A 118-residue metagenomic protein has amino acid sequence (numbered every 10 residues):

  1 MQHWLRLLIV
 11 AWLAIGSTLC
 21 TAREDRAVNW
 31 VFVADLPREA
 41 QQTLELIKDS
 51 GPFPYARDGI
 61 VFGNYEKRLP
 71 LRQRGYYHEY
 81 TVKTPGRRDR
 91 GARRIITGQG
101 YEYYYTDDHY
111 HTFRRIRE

Functional and structural regions predicted by a protein language model:
Q2, L19-A22, D89: General helical secondary-structure elements
Q2, Q41-Q42, Q73, Q99: Residue-identity detector for glutamine
H3-G16: Bacterial N-terminal signal peptides
T21-R68: N-terminal secretory signal peptides
G51-E118: Functional cores of ribonucleases/endoribonucleases
